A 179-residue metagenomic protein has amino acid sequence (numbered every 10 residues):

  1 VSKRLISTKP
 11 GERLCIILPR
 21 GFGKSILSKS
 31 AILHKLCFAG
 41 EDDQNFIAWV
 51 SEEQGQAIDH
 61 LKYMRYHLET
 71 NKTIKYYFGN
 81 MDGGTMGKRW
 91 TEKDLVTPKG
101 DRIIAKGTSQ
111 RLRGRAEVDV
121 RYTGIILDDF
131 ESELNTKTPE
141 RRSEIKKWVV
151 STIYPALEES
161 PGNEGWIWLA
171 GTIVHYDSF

Functional and structural regions predicted by a protein language model:
V1-F179: Short, flexible loop motifs at catalytic/binding sites
